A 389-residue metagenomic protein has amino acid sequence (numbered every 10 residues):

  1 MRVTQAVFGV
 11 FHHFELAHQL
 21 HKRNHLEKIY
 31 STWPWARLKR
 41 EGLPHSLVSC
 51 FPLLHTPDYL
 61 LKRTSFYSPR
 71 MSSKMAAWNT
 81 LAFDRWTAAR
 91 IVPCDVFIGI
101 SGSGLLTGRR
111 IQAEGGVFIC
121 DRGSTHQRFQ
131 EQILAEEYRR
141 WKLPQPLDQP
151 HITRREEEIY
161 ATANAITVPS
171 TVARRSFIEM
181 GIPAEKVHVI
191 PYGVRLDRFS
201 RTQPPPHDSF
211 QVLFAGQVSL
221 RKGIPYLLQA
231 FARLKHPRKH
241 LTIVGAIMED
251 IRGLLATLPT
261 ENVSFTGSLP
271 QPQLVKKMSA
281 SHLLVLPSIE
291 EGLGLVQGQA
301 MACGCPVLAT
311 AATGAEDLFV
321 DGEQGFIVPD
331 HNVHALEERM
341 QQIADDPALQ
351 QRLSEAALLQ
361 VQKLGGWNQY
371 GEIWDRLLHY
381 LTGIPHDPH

Functional and structural regions predicted by a protein language model:
Y59-K74, E114-R154, P385: Acceptor-binding helix/loop patch of EC 2.4 sugar-transfer enzymes, predominantly nucleotide-sugar-dependent
Y160, S268, K276-S281: Short alpha-helical donor nucleotide-sugar binding micro-motif in glycosyltransferases
V172, G193: Carbohydrate-associated surface elements
Q203-R233, T242-V244: Conserved donor-binding/catalytic core segment of Leloir-type glycosyltransferases
R252-V275: Nucleotide-activated donor-binding/catalytic signature segment of Leloir-type glycosyltransferases, i.e., the conserved
I289: Aromatic "clamp/platform" in nucleotide-sugar-dependent glycosyltransferases that forms part of the donor/acceptor
P306-A309: Short hydrophobic beta-strand element within catalytic cores of glycosyltransferases and related nucleotide-activated
D321-G322, F326-V333, Q342-P347: Conserved acidic donor-binding segment of nucleotide-sugar-dependent glycosyltransferases
